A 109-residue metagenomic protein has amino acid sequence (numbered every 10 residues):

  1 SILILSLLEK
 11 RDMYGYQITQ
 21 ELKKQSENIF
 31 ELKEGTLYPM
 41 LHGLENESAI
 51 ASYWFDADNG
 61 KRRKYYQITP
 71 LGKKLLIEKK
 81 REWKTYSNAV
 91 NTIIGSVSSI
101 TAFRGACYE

Functional and structural regions predicted by a protein language model:
S1-T36: N-terminal helix-turn-helix DNA-binding core of bacterial DNA-binding proteins
L3, T36, Q67, L71 (+1 more regions): Amphipathic alpha-helical recognition patches that constitute DNA-binding helices
L22, S26, W54-D56, P70-G72: Short, well-ordered turn and helix-capping elements at secondary-structure junctions
L37-L44: Basic amphipathic alpha-helical segments that dock to polyanions
E45-R62, Q67: Beta-hairpin "wing" of winged helix-turn-helix
K61-K80: Basic, amphipathic "hinge/linker" alpha-helix immediately C-terminal to the N-terminal HTH DNA-binding motif
K74-E109: Amphipathic alpha-helical dimerization/coiled-coil segments that flank or bridge DNA-binding/regulatory modules
